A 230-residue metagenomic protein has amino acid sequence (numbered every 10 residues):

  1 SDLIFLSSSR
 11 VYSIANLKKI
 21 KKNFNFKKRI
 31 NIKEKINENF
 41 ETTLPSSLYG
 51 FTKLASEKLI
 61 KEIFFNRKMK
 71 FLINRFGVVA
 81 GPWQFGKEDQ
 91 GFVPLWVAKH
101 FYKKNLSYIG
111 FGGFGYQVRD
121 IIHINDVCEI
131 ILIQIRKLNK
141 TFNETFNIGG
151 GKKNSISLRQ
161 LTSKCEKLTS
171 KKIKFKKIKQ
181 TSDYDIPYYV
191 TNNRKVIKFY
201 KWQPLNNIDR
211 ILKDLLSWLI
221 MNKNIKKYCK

Functional and structural regions predicted by a protein language model:
S1-D2, M69: A short helix->loop->beta-strand "cap" motif at the edges of active sites that frequently abuts
L3-S9, N74-F76: SDR active-site strand-loop-helix element
S9-V11, V78-V79, K153: Short, solvent-exposed loop/turn segments at secondary-structure junctions
Y12-A15, W83, I156, D185: A short beta-to-alpha transition loop/helix N-cap that caps and shapes the active-site region
L17-E34, L48, K58-I135, L161-L168: NAD(P)-dependent short-chain dehydrogenase/reductase
F40-S47, S182: A recurrent flexible, glycine/aromatic-enriched loop bordering the glycosyltransferase active site that acts as
T52-A55: Active-site helix of classical SDR
Y102-K230: C-terminal substrate-binding subdomain of Rossmann-fold SDR/epimerase-dehydratase oxidoreductases
